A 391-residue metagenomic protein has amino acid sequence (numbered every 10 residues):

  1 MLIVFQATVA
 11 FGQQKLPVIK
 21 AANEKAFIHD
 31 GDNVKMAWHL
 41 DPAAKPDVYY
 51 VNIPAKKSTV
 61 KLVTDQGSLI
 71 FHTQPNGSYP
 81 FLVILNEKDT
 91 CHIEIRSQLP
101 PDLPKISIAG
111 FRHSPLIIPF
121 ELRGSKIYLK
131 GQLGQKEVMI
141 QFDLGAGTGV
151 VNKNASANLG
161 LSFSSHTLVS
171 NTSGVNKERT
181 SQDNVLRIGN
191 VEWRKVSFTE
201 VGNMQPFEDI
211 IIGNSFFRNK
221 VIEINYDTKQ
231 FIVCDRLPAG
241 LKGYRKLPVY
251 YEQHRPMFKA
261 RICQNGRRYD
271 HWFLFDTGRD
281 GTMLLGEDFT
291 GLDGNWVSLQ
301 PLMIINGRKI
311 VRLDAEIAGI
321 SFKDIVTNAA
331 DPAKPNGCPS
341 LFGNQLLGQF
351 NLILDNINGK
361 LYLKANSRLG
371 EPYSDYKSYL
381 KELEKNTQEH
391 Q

Functional and structural regions predicted by a protein language model:
M1-L2: Sec-dependent signal peptide recognition, specifically the positively charged N-region followed immediately by
A10-Q391: Pepsin/retropepsin-fold aspartyl endopeptidases
